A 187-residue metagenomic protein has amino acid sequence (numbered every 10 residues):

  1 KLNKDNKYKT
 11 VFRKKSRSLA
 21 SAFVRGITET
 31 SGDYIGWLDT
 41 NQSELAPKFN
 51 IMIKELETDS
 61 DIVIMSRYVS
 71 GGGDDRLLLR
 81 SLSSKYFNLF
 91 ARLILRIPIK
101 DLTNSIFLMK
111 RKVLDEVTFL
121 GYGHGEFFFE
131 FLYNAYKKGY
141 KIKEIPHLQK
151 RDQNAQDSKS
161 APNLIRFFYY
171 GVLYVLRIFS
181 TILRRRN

Functional and structural regions predicted by a protein language model:
K1-V11: Acidic donor-binding segment of Leloir-type glycosyltransferases
K4, E57, Y136: Anion (oxyanion) recognition and catalysis
K7, S31, D59, G139-K141: Short loop/turn motifs at secondary-structure junctions
R13-E29, Y34, P47-G125, R151-V172: Acceptor/aglycone-binding surface of glycosyltransferases and processive sugar-polymer synthases
N41-S43: A short, conserved beta-strand element in the Rossmann-like catalytic core that flanks the donor/metal-binding loop
I97-P98, G123, L132-K150: Catalytic donor-sugar/metal-binding loop of nucleotide-sugar-dependent glycosyltransferases
G139-N187: C-terminal catalytic/acceptor-binding lobe
